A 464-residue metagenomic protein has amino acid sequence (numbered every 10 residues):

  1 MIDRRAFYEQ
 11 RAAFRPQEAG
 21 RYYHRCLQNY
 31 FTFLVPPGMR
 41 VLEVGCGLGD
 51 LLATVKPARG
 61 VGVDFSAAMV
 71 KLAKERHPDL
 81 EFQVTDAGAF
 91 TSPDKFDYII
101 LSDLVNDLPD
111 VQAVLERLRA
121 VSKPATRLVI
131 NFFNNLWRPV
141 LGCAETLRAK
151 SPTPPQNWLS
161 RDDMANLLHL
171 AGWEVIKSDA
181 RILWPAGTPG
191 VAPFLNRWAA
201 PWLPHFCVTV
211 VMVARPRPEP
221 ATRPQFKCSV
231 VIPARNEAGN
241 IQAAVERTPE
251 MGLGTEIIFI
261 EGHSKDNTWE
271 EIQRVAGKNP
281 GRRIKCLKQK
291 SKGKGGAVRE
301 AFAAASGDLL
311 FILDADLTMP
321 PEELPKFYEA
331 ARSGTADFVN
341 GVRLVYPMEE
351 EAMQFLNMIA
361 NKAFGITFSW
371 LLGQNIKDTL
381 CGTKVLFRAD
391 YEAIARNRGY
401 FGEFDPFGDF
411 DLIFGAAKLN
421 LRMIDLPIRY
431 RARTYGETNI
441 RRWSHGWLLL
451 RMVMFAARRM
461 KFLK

Functional and structural regions predicted by a protein language model:
M1-P36, P189, N196: Conserved class I S-adenosyl-L-methionine
G47-G88: Class I SAM-dependent methyltransferase SAM/SAH-binding core
Q83, W269-A304: Conserved donor nucleotide-binding strand/loop of the catalytic core
Q112-R127: A short glycine-rich, Lys/Arg-flanked "PGG" loop and its adjoining helix->strand segment in the class I
L128, N196-C228, A243-E250, N397-K464: Hydrophobic helical membrane-anchoring modules
W137-P152, N157, Q289-A304, P321-G402 (+2 more regions): Acceptor/aglycone-binding surface of glycosyltransferases and processive sugar-polymer synthases
E261-E270: A conserved acidic beta->alpha catalytic loop
L310: Short aromatic/hydrophobic "clamp" motif used to bind/position activated sugar donors
